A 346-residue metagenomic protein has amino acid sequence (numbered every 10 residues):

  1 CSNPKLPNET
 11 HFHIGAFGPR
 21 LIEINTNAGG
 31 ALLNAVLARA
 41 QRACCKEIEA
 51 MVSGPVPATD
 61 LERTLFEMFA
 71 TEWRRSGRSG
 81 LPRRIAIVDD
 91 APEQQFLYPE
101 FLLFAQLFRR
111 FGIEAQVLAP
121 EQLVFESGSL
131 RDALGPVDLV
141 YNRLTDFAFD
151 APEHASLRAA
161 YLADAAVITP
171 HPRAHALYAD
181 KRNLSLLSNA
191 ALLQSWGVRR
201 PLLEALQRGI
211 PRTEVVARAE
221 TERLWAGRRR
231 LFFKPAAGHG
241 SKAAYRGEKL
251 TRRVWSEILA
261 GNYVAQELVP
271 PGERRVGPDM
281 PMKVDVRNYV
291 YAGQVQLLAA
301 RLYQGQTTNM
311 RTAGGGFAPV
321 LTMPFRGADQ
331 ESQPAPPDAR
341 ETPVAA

Functional and structural regions predicted by a protein language model:
N3-H13: Short, compositionally biased segments
P7-E9, L21, K283-D285: Broad gene-expression machinery/nucleic-acid interaction feature
H13-G15, A31-N34, A40-A346: Domain-scale recognition of functional cores that engage charged ligands
R20-A28, F232-F233: Short hydrophobic beta-strand that contains or immediately precedes a catalytic carboxylate
